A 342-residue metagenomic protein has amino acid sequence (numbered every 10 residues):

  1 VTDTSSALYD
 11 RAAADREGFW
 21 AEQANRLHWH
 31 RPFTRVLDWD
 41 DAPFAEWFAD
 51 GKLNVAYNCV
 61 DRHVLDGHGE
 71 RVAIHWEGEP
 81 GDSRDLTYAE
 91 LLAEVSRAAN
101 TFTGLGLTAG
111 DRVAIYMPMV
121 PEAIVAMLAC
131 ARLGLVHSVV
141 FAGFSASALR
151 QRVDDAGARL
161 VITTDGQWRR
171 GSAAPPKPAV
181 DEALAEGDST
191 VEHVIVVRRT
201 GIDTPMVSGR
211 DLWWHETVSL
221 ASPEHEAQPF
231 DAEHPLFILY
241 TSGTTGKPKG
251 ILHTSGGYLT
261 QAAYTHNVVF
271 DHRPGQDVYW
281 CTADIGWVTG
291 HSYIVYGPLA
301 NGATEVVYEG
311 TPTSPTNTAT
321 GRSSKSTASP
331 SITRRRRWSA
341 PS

Functional and structural regions predicted by a protein language model:
V1-L86, E90-A93, R97, L184-T190 (+2 more regions): N-lobe entry segment of adenylate-forming
A56-Y57, E70, I74-L128, S145-R150 (+2 more regions): Conserved AMP-binding/adenylate-forming core of the ANL superfamily
E70-V72, V194-V197, V207-Y240, K247 (+2 more regions): Conserved pre-ATP/AMP-binding loop-to-beta segment of ANL
G81, I238-G250, H266: Conserved adenylation A10 loop of the ANL superfamily
V95-S96, S219-L220, I251-H272: Conserved structural elements of the adenylate-forming
A99-N100, L105, R112, P118-A146 (+4 more regions): A short helix-loop-beta submotif of the ANL/AMP-binding
L128, R132-E216, S326-A328, R335-S342: Structural core segment of the AMP-binding/adenylate-forming
L259-V278, V288-S331: Conserved AMP-binding/adenylation subdomain of ANL enzymes
